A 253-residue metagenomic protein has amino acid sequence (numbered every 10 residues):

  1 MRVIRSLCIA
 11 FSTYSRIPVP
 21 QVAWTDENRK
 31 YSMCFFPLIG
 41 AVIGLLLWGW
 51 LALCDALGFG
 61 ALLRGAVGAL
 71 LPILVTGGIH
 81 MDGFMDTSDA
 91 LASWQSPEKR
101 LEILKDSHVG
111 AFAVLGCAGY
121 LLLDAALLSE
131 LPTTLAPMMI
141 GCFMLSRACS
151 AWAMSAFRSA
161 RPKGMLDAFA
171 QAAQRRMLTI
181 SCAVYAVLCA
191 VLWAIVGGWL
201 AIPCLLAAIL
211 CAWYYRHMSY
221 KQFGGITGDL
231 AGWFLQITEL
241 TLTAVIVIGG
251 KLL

Functional and structural regions predicted by a protein language model:
M1-G77, S96-L101, D106-L253: Hydrophobic alpha-helical transmembrane segments
D82, S93, E102: Glycine/small-residue-rich loop that forms an oxyanion/phosphate-binding "nest" at active or ligand-binding sites
A90: Residues immediately C-terminal
